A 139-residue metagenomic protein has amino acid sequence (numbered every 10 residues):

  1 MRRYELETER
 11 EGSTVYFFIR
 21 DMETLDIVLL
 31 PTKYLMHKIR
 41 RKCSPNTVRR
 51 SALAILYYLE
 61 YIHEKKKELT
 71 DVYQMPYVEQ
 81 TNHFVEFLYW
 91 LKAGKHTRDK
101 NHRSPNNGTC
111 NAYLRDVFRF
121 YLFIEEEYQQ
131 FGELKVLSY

Functional and structural regions predicted by a protein language model:
M1-A52, L56: Basic/aromatic DNA-contact patch characteristic of tyrosine site-specific recombinases
P31-N46, I55-Y139: N-terminal core-binding DNA-recognition domain of tyrosine recombinases/integrases
